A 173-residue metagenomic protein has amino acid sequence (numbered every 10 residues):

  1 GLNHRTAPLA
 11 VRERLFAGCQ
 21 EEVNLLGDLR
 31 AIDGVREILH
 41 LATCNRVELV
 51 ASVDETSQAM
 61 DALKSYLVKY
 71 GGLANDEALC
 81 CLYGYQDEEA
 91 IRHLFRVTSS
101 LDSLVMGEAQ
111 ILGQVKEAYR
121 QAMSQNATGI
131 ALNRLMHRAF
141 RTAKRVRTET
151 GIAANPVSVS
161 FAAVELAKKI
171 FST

Functional and structural regions predicted by a protein language model:
G1-S103: A glycine-rich (often HGG/GG-containing) alpha/beta subdomain
V47-E48, F171-T173: Bulky hydrophobic/aromatic packing residues
E77-F171: Glycine/serine-rich phosphate-binding loop and adjoining beta1-alpha1 elements at the start of nucleotide-handling
